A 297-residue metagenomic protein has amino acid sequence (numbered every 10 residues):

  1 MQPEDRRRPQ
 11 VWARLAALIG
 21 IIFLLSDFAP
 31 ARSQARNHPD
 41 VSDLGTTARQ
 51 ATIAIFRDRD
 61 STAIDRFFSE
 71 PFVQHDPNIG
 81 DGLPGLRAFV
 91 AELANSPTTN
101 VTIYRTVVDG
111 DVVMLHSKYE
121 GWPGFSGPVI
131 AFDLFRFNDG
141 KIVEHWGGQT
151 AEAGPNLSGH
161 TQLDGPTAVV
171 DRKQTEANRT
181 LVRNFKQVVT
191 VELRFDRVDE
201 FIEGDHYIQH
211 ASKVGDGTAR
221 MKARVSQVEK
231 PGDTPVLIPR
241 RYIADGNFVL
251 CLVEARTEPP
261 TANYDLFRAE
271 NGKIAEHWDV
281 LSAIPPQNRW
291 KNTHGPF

Functional and structural regions predicted by a protein language model:
M1-W12: N-terminal secretory signal peptides that target proteins for export/translocation
Q2-P3, L25, I142, I274: Intrinsically disordered, low-complexity regulatory regions of eukaryotic regulatory proteins
R7, L15-L18, N37: Generic short amphipathic/hydrophobic targeting helices enriched at N-termini, encompassing Sec-type signal peptides
A16-D27: Bacterial N-terminal signal peptides
R32-F297: C-terminal and inter-domain tail/linker signature
